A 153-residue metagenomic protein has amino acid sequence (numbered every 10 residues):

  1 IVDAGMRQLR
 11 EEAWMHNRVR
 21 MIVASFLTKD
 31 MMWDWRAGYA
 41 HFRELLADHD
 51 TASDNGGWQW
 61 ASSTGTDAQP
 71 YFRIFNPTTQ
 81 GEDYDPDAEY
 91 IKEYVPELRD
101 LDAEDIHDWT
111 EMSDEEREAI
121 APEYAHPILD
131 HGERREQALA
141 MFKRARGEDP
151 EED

Functional and structural regions predicted by a protein language model:
I1-D153: C-terminal catalytic domain of photolyase/cryptochrome flavoproteins, centering on the FAD-binding pocket
